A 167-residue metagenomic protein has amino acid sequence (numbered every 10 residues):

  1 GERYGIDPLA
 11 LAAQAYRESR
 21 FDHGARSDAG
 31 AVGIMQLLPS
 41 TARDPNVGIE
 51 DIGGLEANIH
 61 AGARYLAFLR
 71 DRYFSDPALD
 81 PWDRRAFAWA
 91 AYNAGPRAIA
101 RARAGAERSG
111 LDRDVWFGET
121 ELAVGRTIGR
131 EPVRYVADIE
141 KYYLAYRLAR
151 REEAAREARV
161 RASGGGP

Functional and structural regions predicted by a protein language model:
G1-P167: Catalytic glycan-binding domains that act on GlcNAc-containing polysaccharides
